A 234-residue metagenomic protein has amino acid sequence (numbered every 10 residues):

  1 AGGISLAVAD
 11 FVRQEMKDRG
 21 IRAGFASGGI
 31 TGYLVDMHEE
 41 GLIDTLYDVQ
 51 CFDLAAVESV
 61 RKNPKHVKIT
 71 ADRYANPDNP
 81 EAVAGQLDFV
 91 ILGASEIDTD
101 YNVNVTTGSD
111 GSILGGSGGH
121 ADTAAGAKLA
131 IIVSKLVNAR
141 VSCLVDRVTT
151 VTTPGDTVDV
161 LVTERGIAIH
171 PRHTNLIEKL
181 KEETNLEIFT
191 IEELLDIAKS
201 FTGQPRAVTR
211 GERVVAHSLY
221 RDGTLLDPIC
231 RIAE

Functional and structural regions predicted by a protein language model:
A1-A9, G28: Glycine-rich beta-strand-to-loop/alpha-helix junction loops that act as flexible
A7-M16, G20, Y33-E234: Conserved phosphate- and dinucleotide-binding cores of soluble alpha/beta proteins, encompassing both enzyme active
